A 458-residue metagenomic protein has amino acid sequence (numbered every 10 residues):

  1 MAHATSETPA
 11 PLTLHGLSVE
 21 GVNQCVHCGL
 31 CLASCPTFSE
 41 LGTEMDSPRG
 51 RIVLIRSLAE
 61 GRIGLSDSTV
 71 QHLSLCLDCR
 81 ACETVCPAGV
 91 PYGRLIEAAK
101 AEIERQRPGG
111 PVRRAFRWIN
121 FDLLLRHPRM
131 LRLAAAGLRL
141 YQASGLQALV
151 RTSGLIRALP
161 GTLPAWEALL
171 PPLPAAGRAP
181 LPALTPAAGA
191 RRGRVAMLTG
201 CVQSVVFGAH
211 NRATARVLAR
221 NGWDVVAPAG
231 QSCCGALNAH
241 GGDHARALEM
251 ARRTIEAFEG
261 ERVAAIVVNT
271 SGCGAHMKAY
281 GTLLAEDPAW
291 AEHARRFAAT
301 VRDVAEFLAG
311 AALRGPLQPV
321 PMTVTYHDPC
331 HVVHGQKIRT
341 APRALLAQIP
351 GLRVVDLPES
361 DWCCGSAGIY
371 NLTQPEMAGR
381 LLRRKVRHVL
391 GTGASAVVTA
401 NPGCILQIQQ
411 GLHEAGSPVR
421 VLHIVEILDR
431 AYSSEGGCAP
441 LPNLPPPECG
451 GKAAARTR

Functional and structural regions predicted by a protein language model:
M1-L14, F38-Q71, G89-I119, S417-I427: Non-heme iron-sulfur electron-transfer modules
A10-V22, R62-L73, A219-G222, I349-V354: Short, intrinsically disordered, charge-biased short linear motifs at domain edges
S18-F38, S66, V70-V90, H331 (+1 more regions): Cysteine-centered iron-sulfur cluster-binding motifs in ferredoxin-type domains/subunits of redox enzymes
N23, G42-D46, G64, N238-A245: Alpha-helix capping and helix-loop boundary segments enriched in small/acidic/polar residues
Q24, R51-L54, H72-L75, R194 (+3 more regions): Residue-level recognition of specific faces of alpha-helices
G29-A33, T43-P48, D224-A229: N-terminal glycine-rich anion-binding loops that anchor highly charged ligand groups
A33, V53-S57, Q71-S74, R80 (+7 more regions): N-terminal, well-ordered alpha-helical segments
Y92-L444, E448-R458: Iron-sulfur cluster-binding electron-transfer modules in prokaryotic oxidoreductases
